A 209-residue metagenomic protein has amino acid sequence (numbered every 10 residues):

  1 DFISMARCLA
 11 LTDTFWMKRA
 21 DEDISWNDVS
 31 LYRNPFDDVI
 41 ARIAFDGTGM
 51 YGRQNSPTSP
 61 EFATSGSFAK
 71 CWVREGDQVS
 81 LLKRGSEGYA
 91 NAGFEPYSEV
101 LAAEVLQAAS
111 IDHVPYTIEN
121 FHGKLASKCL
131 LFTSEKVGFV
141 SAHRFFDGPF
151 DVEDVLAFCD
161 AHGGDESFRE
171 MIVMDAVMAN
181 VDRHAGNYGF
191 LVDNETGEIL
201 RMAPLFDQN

Functional and structural regions predicted by a protein language model:
D1-N180, A185, F190-N209: Phosphate/dinucleotide-binding and metal-coordinating scaffold of catalytic cores in nucleotide-dependent enzymes
